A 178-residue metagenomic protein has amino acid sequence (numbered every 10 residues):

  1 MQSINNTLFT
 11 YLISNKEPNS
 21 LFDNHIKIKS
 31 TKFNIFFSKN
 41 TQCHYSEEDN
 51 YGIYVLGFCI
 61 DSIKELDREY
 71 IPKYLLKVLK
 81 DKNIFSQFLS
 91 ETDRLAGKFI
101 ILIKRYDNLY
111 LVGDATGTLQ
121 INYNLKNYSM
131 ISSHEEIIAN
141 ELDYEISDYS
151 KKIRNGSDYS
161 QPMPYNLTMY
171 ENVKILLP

Functional and structural regions predicted by a protein language model:
M1-P178: Cysteine-centered catalytic environments shared across enzyme families
